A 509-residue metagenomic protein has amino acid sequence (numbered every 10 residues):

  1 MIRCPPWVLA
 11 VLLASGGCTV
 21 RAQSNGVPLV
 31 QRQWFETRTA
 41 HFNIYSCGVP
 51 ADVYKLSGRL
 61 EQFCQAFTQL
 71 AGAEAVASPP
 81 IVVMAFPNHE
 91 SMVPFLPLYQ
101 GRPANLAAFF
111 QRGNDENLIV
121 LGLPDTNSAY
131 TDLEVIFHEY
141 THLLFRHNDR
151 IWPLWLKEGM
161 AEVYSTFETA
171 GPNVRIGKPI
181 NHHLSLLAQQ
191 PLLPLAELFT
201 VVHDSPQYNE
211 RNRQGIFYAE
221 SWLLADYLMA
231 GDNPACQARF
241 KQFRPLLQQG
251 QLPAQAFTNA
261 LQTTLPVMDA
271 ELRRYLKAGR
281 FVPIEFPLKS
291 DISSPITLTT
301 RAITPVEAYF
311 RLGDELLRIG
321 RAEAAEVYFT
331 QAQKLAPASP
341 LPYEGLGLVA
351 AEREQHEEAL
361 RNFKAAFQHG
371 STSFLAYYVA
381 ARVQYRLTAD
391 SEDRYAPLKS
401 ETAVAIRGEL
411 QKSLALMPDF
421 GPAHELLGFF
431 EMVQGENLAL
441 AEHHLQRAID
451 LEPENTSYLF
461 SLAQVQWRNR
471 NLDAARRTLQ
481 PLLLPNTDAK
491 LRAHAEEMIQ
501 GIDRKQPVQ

Functional and structural regions predicted by a protein language model:
P6-G16: Bacterial N-terminal signal peptides
A22-K157, Y164, E168-G171, L193-A196 (+2 more regions): Juxtacatalytic substrate-recognition/specificity segment
N25-G26, E36, L246-T388, E392 (+4 more regions): Beta/coil-rich, acidic/histidine-enriched accessory regions frequently appended to metallopeptidases
W155, A219, A302-A308, A338-L341 (+5 more regions): Generic helix N-cap/helix-start motif at coil->alpha-helix transitions
W155, T166-A170, P179-T304, Q368-S371: Long, contiguous interaction/recruitment modules in multidomain scaffold/adaptor proteins
G320-Y328, E352-A365, A389-K412, Q434-R447 (+1 more regions): Structural signature of tandem alpha-helical TPR/SEL1-like repeats, specifically the intra-repeat loop/turn
L335, H369, L416, D450-L451 (+1 more regions): Structural marker of alpha-solenoid helical repeat scaffolds
Q464, R468-Q509: Terminal, low-structured helical/coil segments at or just beyond the last alpha-helical repeat
